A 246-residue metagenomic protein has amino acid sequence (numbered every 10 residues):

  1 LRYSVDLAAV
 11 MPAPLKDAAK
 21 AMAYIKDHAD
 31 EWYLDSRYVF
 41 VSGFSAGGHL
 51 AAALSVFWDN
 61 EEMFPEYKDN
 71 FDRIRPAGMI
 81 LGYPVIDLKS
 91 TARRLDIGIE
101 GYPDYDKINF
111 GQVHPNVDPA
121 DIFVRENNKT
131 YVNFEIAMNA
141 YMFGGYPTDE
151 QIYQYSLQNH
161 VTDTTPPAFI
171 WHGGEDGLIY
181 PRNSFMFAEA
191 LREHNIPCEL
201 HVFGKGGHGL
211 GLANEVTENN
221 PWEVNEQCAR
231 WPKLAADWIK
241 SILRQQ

Functional and structural regions predicted by a protein language model:
L1-Y38, V224-C228: Catalytic nucleophile-loop/oxyanion-hole region of alpha/beta-hydrolase and closely related hydrolase-like folds
R2-D6, V85, G204-G206: Short beta-to-alpha linker loops that shape the active-site pocket of alpha/beta-hydrolase fold enzymes
K20-D104: Primarily recognizes the serine-hydrolase "nucleophile elbow" in alpha/beta-hydrolase and SGNH/GDSL folds
L88, E175-I179: Acidic catalytic loop of the alpha/beta-hydrolase fold
R94-H160, P166: Mobile cap/lid helix-loop segments that gate and shape the active-site cleft of serine hydrolases
T164, F169-H172, D176: Short beta-strand/loop motif that positions the catalytic acidic residue of the alpha/beta-hydrolase fold
A168-W171, P181-Q246: C-terminal catalytic histidine-bearing segment of alpha/beta-hydrolase fold enzymes
